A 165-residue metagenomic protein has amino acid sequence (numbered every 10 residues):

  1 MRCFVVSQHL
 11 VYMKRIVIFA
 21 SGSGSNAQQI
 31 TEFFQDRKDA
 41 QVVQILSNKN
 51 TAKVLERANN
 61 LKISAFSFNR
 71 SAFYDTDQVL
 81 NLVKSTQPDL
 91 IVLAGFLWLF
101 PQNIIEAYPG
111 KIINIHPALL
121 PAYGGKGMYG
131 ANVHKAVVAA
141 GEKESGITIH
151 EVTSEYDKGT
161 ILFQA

Functional and structural regions predicted by a protein language model:
R2-C3, Q8-A165: One-carbon transfer enzymes
